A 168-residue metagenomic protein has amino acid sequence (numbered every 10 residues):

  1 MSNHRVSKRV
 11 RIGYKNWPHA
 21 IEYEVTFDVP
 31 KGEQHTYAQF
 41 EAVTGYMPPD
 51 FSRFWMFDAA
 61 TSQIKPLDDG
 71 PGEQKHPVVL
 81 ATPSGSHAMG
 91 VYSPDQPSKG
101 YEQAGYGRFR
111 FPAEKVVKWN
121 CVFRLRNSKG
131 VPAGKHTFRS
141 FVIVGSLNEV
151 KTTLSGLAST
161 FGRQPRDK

Functional and structural regions predicted by a protein language model:
M1-E22, G32: Extended, loop-rich substrate-binding clefts of extracytoplasmic carbohydrate-active enzymes
S7-R9, E22-T26, T137-F141: Beta-strand secondary-structure signal
V10-G13, V78, R126-K129: Beta-strand-rich interaction surfaces with strong enrichment in secreted/lumenal proteins
V10-Y14, F27-K31, V142-S146: Beta-strand elements of well-folded, non-transmembrane domains
W17-A60: Acidic (Asp/Glu-rich), glycine- and aromatic
Y37-F40, G70-E73, K129-T137: Extracellular polysaccharide-recognition and catalytic grooves
F51-P112: Active-site/ligand-binding surface loops and adjacent short beta/alpha elements that line catalytic pockets across
H87-K168: Beta-strand-rich recognition/accessory modules
